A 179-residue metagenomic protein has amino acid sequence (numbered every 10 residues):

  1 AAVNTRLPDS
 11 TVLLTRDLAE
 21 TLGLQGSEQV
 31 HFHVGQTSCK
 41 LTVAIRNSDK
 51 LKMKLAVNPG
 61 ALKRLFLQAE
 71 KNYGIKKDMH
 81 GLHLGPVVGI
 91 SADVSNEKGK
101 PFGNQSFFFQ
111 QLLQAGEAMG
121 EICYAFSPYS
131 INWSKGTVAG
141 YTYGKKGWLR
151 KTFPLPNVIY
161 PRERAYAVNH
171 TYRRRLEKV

Functional and structural regions predicted by a protein language model:
A1, T15, G89, V138-Y141: Glycine-centered structural positions embedded in regular secondary structure
A1-A2, Q36, P86, F108-F109 (+2 more regions): Structured catalytic/translocation cores of nucleotide/phosphate-coupled proteins
A1-H83: Short beta-strand-centered segments at strand-helix junctions
V3-T5, P59-K63, N96, S130-W133 (+1 more regions): N-terminal start-of-chain detector that recognizes signal peptides and the immediate post-cleavage beginning
T42, K98, N169: Short acidic, gly/pro-rich beta-turn/loop elements at beta-sheet edges and active-site/ligand-binding grooves
I75-V87, G147-T152: Short boundary motifs at domain starts and secondary-structure transition points
L84-G99: Short beta-strand segments enriched in small/hydrophobic residues
F102-V179: Conserved N-proximal alpha/beta basic substrate-recognition cap immediately N-terminal to, or forming the N-lobe
